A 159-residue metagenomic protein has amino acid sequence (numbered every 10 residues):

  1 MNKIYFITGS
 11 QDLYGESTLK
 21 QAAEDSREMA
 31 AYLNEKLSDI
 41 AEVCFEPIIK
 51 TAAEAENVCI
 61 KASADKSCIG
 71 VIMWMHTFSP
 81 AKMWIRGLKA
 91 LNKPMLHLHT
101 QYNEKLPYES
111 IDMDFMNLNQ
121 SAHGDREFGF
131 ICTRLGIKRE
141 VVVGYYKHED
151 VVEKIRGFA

Functional and structural regions predicted by a protein language model:
M1-A159: Metallocofactor- and cofactor-centric catalytic cores in central/energy metabolism, strongly enriched
